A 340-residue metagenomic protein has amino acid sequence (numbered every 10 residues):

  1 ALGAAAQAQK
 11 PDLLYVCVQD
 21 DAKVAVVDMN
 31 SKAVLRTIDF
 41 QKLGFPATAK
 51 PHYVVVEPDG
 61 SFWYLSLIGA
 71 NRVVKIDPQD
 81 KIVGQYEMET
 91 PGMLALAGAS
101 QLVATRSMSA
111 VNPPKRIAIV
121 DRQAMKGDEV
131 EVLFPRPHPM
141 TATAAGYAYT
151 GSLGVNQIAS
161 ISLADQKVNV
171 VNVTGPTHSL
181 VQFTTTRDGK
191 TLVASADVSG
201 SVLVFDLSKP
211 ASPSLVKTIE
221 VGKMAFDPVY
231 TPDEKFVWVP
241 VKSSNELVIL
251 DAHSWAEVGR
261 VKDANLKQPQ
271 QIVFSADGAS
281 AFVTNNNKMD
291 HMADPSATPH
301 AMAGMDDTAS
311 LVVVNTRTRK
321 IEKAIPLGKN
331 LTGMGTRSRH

Functional and structural regions predicted by a protein language model:
A4-H340: Predominantly soluble domains enriched in secretory-pathway, periplasmic, or organellar proteins
